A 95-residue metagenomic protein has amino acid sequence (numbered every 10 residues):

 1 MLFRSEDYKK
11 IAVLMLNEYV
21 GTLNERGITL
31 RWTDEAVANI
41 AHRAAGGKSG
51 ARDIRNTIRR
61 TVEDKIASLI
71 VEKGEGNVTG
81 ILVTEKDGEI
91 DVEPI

Functional and structural regions predicted by a protein language model:
M1-I95: AAA+ P-loop NTPase nucleotide-binding core of proteostasis motors
